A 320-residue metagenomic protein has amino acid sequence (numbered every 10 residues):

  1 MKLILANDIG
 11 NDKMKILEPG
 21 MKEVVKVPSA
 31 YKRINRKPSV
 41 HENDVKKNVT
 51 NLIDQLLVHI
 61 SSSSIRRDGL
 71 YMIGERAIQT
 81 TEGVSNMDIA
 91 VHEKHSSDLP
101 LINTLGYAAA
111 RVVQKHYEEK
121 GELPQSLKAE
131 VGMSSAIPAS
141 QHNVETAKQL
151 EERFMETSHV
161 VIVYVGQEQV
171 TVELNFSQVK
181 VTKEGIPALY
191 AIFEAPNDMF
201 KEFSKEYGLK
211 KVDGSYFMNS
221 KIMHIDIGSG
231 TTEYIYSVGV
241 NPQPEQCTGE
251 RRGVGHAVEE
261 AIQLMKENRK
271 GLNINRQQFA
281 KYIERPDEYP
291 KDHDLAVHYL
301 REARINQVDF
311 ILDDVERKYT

Functional and structural regions predicted by a protein language model:
M1-I222, P244, A303-T320: Nucleotide/phosphate-binding catalytic cleft detector across ATP-hydrolyzing and phosphate-transferring enzymes
N7-K13, S215-T232, S237-G239, R251-V254: A short acidic Gly-Thr/Ser loop motif
M21, V240-N241, E288: Detector for glycine-centered tight turns/loop "hinges" at secondary-structure junctions
R36-S39, G185-D198, S229, E233-N275: Glycine-rich phosphate-binding loop plus the immediately following alpha-helix
G69-G74, H224-T231, Q277-I283: Short, functional N-terminal and low-complexity linear motifs
H92, T146, G228, P290-V297: Generic detector of short, locally flexible boundary/turn motifs and exposed helical patches
K266-Q307: A mobile "lid/hinge" subdomain adjacent to the ATP/sugar-phosphate binding pocket shared across diverse ATP-dependent
